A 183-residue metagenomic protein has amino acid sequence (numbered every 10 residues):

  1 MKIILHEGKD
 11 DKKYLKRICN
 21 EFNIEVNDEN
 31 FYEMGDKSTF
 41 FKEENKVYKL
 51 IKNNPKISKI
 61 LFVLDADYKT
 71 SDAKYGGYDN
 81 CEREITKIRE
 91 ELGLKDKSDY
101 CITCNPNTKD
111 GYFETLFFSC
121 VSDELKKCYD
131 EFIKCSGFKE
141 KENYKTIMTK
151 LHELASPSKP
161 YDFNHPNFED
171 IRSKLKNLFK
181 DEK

Functional and structural regions predicted by a protein language model:
M1-I3: Extreme N-terminal starter segment of soluble prokaryotic enzymes
H6-G8, K12: Extended, compositionally biased accessory segments flanking or bridging domains
K9, K37-S38, N107: Short, surface-exposed acidic/glycine-rich loop or hinge patches that mediate macromolecular interfaces
K16-N30, E44-K183: C-terminal accessory helical subdomains adjacent to catalytic cores in phosphodiester- and nucleotide-handling enzymes
G35-V47: Conserved helicase/translocase motor-coupling segment
